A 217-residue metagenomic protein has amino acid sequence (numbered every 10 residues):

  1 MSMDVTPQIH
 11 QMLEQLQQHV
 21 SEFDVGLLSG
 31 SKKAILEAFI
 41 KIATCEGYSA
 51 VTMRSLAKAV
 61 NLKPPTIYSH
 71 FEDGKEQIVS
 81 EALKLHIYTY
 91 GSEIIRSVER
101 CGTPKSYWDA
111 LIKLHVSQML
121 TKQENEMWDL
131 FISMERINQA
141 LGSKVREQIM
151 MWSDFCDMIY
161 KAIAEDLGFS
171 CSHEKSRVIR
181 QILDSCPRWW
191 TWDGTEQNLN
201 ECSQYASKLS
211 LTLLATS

Functional and structural regions predicted by a protein language model:
M1-G30: N-terminal intrinsically disordered/low-complexity leader segments
F23, A34, I42-Q77, E81: Helix-turn-helix
S31, I35-A43, H86, H115: Short hydrophobic clusters on alpha-helical segments that form packing/core surfaces in small helical domains
M53, L83-G91: Short, basic, alpha-helical segments at the C-terminal edge of helix-turn-helix-like DNA-binding modules
G91-I95, E126-D129, N138-D166, H173-V178 (+1 more regions): Amphipathic alpha-helical packing segments from all-alpha helical-bundle domains
I95-K122, S176-I179: Hydrophobic alpha-helical connector segments
L120-S143, R188-W192: Amphipathic alpha-helical segments used for helix-helix packing
S170-W192, N200-T212: Hydrophobic alpha-helical segments that form the core of small-molecule binding pockets and/or dimer interfaces
